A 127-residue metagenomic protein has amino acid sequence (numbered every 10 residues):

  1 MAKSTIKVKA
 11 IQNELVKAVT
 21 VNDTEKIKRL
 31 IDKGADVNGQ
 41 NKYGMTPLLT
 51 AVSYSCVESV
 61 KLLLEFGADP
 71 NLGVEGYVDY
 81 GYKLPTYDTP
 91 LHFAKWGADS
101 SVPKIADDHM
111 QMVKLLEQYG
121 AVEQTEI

Functional and structural regions predicted by a protein language model:
K26, E58-S59, D108-M112: Conserved ankyrin/ankyrin-like repeat signature
Q40, G73-E75, E126: Ankyrin-repeat boundary/linker signal
